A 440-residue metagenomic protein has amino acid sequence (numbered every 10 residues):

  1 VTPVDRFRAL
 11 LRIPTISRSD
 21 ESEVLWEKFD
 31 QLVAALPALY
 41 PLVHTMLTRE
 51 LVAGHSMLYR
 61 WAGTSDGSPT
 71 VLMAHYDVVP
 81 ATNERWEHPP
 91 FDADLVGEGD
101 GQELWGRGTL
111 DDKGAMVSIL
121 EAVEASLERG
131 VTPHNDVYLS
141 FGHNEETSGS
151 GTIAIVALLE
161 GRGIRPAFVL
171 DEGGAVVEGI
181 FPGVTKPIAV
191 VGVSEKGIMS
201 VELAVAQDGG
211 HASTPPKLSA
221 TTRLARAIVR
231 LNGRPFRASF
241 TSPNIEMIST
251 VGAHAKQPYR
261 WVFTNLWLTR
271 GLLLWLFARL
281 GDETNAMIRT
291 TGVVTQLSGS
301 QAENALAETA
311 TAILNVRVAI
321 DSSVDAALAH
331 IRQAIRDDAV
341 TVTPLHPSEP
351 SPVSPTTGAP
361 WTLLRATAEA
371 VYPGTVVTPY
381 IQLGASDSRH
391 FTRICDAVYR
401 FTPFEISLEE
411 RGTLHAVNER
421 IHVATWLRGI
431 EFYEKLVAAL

Functional and structural regions predicted by a protein language model:
V1-E84, T309, V324-D325: N-terminal helical capping/dimerization or prosegment-like subdomains of hydrolases acting on amide or phosphate bonds
T48-L51, S65-G67, A175-E178, K186 (+5 more regions): An extended, acidic, His-containing surface patch that forms the Zn2+-binding/catalytic region of metallohydrolases
G67-F141, A424: Active-site metal-coordination/substrate-binding segment of hydrolases, especially metallo-dependent peptidases
Y76-D77, L231-P235, R332-V340: A common structural junction motif
N83-W86, G130-T132, V191-I198, A286 (+2 more regions): Short glycine/proline-enriched loop/turn "hinge" motifs that connect secondary-structure elements and lie
H134-S219: Histidine/acidic-residue-rich, glycine-tolerant segments that coordinate divalent metal ions
P187, V193, V201, D208-G210 (+1 more regions): Polar, glycine-rich mid-to-C-terminal structural blocks that act as macromolecule-binding/assembly scaffolds
L218, A326-R336: Short amphipathic alpha-helices in soluble, non-transmembrane regions that often serve as interface/regulatory elements
